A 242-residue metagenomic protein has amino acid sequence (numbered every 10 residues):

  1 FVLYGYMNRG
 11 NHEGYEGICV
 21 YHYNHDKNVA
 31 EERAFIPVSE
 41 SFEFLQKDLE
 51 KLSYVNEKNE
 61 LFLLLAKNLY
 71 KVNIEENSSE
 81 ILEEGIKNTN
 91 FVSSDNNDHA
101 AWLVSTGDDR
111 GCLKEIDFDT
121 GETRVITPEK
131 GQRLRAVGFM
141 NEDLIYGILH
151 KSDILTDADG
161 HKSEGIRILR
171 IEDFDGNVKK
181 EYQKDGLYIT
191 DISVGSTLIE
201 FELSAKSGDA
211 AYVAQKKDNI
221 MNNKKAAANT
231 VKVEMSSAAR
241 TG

Functional and structural regions predicted by a protein language model:
L3-R9, Y21-H22, K51-N68, S93-D109 (+3 more regions): Beta-strand C-termini and the immediately following turn/loop, strongest in propeller blades
N11-L45, L64-E84, D108-K130, T156-L187 (+1 more regions): Surface-exposed loop/turn elements that mediate protein-protein interactions on large endomembrane-trafficking
V38-Y54, E84-N96, K130-E142, Q183-S196 (+1 more regions): Repeated scaffold domains used in trafficking and secretory/extracellular systems, primarily beta-propellers
I86-L149: Long amphipathic alpha-helical scaffold regions
